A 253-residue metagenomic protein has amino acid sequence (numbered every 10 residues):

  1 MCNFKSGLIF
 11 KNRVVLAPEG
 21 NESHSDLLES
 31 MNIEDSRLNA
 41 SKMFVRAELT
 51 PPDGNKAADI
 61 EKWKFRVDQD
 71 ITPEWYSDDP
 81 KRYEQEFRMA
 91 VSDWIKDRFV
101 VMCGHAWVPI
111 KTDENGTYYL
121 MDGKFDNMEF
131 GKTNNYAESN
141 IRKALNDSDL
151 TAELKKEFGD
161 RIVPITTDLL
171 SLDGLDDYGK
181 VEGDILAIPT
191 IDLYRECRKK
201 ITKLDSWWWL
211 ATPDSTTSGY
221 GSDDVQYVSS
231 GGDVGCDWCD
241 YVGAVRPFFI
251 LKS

Functional and structural regions predicted by a protein language model:
C2-S30: Short, low-complexity N-terminal tether/leader segments at secretion or assembly junctions of large, surface-exposed
F44-S253: Collagenous Gly-X-Y triple-helix signature in extracellular proteins
